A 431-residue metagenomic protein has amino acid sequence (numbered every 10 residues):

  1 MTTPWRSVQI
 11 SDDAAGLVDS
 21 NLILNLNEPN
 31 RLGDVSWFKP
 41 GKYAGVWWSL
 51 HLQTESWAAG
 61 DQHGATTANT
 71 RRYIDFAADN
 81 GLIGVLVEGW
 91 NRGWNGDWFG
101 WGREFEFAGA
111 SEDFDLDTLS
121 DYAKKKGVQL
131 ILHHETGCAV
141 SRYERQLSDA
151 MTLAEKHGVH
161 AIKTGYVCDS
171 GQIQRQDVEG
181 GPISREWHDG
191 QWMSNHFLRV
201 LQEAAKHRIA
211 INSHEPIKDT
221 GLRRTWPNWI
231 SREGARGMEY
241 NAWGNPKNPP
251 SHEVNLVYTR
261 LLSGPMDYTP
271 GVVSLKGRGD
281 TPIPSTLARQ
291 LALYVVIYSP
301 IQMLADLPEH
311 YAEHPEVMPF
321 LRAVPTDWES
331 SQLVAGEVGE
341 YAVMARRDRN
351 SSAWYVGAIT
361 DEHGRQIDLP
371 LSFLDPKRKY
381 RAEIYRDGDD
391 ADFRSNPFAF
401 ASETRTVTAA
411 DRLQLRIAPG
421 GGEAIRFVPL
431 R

Functional and structural regions predicted by a protein language model:
M1-K126, H134: Conserved structural scaffold segments of CAZyme catalytic domains across common CAZy folds
A15-G16, H51-T54, A77, R92-F99 (+8 more regions): Flexible loop/turn segments at secondary-structure boundaries
W37, T66, T70, E112 (+9 more regions): Active-site-proximal structural scaffolding
N69-G89, R346, A353-E362, L415-R426: C-terminal substrate/ligand-recognition segments
G89-L275: Aromatic- and carboxylate-enriched substrate-binding clefts and catalytic-loop regions of carbohydrate-active enzymes
V200, H207-E383, D387-A391: Active-site-proximal substrate-binding groove within the catalytic cores of carbohydrate-active enzymes
T360-R431: C-terminal beta-sandwich/jelly-roll accessory domains of carbohydrate-active enzymes
